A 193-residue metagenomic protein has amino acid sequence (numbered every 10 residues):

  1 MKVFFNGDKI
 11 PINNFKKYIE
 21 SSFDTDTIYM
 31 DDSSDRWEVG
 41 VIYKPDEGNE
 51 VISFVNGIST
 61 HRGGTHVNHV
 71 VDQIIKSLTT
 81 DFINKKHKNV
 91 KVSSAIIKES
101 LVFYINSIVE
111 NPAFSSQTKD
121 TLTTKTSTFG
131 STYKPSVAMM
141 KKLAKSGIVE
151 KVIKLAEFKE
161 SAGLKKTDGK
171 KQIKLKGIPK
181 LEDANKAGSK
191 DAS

Functional and structural regions predicted by a protein language model:
M1-S193: GHKL-family ATPase ATP-binding module
